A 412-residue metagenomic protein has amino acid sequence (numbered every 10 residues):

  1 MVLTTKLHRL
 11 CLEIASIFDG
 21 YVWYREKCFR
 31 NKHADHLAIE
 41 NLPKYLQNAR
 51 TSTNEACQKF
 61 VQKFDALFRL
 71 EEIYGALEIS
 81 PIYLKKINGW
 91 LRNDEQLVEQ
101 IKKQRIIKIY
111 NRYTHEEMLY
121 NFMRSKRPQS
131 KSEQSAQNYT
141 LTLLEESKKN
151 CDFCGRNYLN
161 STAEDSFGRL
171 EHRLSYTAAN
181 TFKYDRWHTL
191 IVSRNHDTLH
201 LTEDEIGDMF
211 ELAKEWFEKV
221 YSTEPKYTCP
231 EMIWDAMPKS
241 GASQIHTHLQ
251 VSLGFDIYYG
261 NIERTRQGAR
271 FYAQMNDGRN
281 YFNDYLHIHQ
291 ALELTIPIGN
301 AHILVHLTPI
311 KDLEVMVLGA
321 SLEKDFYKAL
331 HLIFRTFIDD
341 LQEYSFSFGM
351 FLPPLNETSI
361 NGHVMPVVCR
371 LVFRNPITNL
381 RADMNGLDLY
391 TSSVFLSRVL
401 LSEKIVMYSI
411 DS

Functional and structural regions predicted by a protein language model:
V2-S412: HIT superfamily nucleotide-processing domains
